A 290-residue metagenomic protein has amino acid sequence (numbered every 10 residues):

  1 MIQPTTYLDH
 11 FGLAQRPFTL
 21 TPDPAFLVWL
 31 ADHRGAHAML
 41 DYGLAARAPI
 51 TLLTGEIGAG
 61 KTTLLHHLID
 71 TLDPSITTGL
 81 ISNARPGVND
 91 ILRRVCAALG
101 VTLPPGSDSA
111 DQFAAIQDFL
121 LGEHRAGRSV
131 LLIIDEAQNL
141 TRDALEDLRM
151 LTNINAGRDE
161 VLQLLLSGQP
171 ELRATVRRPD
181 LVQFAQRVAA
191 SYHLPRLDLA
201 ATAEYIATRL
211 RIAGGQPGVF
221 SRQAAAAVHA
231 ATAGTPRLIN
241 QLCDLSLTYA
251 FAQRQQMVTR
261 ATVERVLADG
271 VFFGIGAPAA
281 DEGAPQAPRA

Functional and structural regions predicted by a protein language model:
M1-R47, G276-A290: A short, basic N-terminal segment
L8, G87-D90, L103-D147, A156-D159 (+4 more regions): Mid-core helix/loop region of P-loop NTP-binding domains shared across ATPases and GTPases
L13-F18, S75-T77, P86-P105: Conserved NTP-binding/hydrolysis module of P-loop NTPases
A46-H67, A84: Walker A/P-loop nucleotide-binding motif
H67-T71, L172-R187, R196: Short regulatory helix/loop adjacent to the ATP-binding pocket of P-loop NTPases
I81-R85, V176-R178, A189-A201: Conserved AAA+ ATPase "SRH/arginine-finger" region at the nucleotide-binding site
L194-S221: Conserved small helical "lid"/interfacial subdomain of P-loop NTPases
I212-A290: C-terminal alpha-helical "lid" subdomain
